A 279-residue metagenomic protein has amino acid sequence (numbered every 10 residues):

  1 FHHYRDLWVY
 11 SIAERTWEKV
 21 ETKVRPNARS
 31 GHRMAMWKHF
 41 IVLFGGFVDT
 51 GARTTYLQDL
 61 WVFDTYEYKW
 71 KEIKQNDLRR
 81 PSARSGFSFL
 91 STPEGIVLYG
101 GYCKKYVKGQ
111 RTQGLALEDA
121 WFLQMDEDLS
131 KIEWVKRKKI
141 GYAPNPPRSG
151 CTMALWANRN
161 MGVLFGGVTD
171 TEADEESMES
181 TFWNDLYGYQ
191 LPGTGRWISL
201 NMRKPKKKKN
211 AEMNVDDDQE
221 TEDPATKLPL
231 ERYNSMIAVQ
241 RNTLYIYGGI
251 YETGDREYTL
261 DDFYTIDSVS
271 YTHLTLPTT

Functional and structural regions predicted by a protein language model:
F1, V20-T22, K38-T55, Q75 (+6 more regions): Glycine-centered tight turns/hairpins at beta-strand boundaries that repeat across beta-rich repeat domains
F1-G31, A35-I41, F47-R53, V62-E72 (+1 more regions): Tandem repeat protein-protein interaction scaffolds, dominated by ankyrin-repeat arrays but also generalizing to other
Y4-E14, Y56-Y68, T112-L129, E179-G195 (+1 more regions): Beta-propeller blade signature
E21-R29, K74-R84, T112, R137-S149 (+2 more regions): Short loop/turn motifs that recur once per blade in beta-propeller domains
M36-K38, S91-P93, W156-R159, V239-R241: Residue-level detector of Asp-centered blade-edge/turn motifs that repeat once per structural unit in beta-propeller
A83, T92-G95, Y99-K108, G114-E127 (+4 more regions): Beta-propeller domains
T272-T278: Conserved small/polar residues in nucleotide/adenosyl-binding loops
